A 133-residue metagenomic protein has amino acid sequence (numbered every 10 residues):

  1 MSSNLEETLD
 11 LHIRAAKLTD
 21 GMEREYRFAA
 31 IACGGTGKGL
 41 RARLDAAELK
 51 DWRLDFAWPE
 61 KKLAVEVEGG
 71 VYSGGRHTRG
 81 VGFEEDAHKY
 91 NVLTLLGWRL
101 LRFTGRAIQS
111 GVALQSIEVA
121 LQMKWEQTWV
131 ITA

Functional and structural regions predicted by a protein language model:
M1-E66, G70-A133: Nucleic-acid endo/exonuclease domains
